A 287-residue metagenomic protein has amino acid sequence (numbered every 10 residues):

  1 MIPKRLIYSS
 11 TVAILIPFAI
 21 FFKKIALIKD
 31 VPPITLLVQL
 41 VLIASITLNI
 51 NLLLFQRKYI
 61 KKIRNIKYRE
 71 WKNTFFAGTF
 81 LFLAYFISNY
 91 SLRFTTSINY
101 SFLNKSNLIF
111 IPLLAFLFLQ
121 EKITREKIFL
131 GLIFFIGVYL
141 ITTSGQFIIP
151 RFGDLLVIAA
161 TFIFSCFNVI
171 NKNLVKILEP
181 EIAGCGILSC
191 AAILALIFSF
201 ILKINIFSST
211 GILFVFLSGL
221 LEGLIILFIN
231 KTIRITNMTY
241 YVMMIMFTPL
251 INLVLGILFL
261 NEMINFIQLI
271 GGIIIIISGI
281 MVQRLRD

Functional and structural regions predicted by a protein language model:
M1-Q39, T79, L83, I87 (+2 more regions): Glycine-/small-residue-enriched transmembrane alpha-helix faces in small-molecule transporters and effluxers
K4-I7, A13, L36-Q39, N99-S106 (+2 more regions): Helix-helix packing/entry segments at the starts of transmembrane helices
L15-F18, Y59-I98, N104, L140 (+1 more regions): Specific transmembrane alpha-helical segments of multi-pass solute transporters/efflux pumps, especially DMT/EamA
F21-P32, Y59-I63, R93-T96, Y139-F152 (+2 more regions): Membrane-interface helix termini and inter-helical loops of multi-pass transporters
D30-L83, F110, I163-I170, G184-L202 (+2 more regions): Transmembrane alpha-helices of multi-pass small-molecule transport proteins
T35-A44, Y90-N107, P150-F162, S209-E222 (+1 more regions): Structural signature of hydrophobic alpha-helical transmembrane segments
T47, N107-F129, L250-I270: C-terminal transmembrane-helix exit sites in multi-pass transporters
L48, I123-T143, A192-A195, I267-R286: Hydrophobic transmembrane alpha-helices of multi-pass small-molecule transport proteins
